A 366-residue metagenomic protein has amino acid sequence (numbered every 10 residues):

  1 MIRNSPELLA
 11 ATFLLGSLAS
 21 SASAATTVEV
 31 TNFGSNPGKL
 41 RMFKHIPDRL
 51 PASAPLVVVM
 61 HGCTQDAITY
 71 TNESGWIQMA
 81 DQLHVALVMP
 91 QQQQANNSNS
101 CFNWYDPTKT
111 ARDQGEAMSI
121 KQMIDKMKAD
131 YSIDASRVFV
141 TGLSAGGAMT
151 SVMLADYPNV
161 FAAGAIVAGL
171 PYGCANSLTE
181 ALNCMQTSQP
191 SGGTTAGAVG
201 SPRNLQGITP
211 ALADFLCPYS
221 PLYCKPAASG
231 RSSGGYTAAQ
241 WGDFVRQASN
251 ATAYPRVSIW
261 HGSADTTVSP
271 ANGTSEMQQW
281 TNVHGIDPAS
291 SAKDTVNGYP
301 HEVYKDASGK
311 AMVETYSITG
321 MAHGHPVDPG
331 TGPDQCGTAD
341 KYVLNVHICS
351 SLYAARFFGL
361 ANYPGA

Functional and structural regions predicted by a protein language model:
P6, G16-L56, I68-G75, Q82 (+8 more regions): A domain-start/cap signature at the N-terminus of enzymes
D48-S53, F102-A145, A155-F161: Gly/Ser-rich "nucleophile elbow"/oxyanion-hole loop immediately N-terminal to the catalytic nucleophile in hydrolases
H61, G142-S144, G262: Conserved alpha/beta-hydrolase "nucleophile elbow" surrounding the catalytic nucleophile
G62-D66, M321: Active-site glycine-rich loops that stabilize anionic/oxyanionic intermediates across multiple enzyme folds
Q91-G115, A175-L182, V327-G330: Cap/lid segment of the alpha/beta-hydrolase catalytic domain
V140-G142, V167, W260: Short beta-strand immediately N-terminal to the catalytic nucleophile in serine-hydrolase-like folds
V160-P171: A conserved short beta-strand
I259-H261, D265: Short beta-strand/loop motif that positions the catalytic acidic residue of the alpha/beta-hydrolase fold
